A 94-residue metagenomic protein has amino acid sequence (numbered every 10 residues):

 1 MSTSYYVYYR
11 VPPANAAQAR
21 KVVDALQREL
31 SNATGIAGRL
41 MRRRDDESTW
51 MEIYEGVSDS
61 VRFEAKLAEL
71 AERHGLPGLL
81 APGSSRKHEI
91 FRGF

Functional and structural regions predicted by a protein language model:
S2-Q18: A contiguous binding-surface segment within folded domains or other stable secondary-structure elements
S4-Y9, R39-K66: Short, well-ordered beta-strand segments in beta-rich or mixed alpha/beta enzyme and ligand-binding folds
P12, R20, T34, D45 (+2 more regions): Alpha-helical solenoid scaffolds in eukaryotic macromolecular assemblies
P12-A14, V57-D59, G93: Short coil/turn motifs at secondary-structure junctions
A14-A37: Short amphipathic alpha-helical segments
K21-L26, F63-H74: Short amphipathic alpha-helices in soluble, non-transmembrane regions that often serve as interface/regulatory elements
A37-T49, H74-F94: Glycine-rich beta-strand-turn "strand-cap" elements at beta-sheet edges
